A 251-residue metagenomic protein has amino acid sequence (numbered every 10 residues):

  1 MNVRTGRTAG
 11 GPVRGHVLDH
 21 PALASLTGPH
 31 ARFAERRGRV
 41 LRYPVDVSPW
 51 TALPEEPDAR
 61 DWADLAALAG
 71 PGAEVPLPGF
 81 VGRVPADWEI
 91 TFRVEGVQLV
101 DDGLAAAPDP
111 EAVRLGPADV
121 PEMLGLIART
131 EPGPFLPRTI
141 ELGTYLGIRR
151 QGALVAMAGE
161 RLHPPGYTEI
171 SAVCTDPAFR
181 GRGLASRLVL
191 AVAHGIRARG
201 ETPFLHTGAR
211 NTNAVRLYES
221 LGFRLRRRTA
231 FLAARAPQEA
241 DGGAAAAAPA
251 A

Functional and structural regions predicted by a protein language model:
M1-V84: N-terminal charged segments
V3-D19, D102-G133, G242-A251: Short amphipathic alpha-helix that is part of the acyltransferase structural core
T51-P57, V173-R180: A short, internal acetyl-CoA/4′-phosphopantetheine-binding micro-motif in the GNAT/acyltransferase core
R60-L65, G181-R197, V215-S220: Conserved acetyl-CoA-binding loop-helix of GNAT-fold acetyltransferases
L77-V81, G195, F204-V215, F231-A240: Conserved beta-strand-loop-alpha-helix junction that forms the acyl-donor binding cleft
R83-W88, S186, A209-R227, R235: Conserved active-site alpha-helix within GNAT-family acetyltransferase domains
E89-D101, H206, R224-Q238: Conserved catalytic-core motifs of GNAT/GCN5-like acyltransferases
P134-T144, I148-D176: A conserved beta-strand-loop-helix scaffold within acyl/acetyltransferase catalytic domains
